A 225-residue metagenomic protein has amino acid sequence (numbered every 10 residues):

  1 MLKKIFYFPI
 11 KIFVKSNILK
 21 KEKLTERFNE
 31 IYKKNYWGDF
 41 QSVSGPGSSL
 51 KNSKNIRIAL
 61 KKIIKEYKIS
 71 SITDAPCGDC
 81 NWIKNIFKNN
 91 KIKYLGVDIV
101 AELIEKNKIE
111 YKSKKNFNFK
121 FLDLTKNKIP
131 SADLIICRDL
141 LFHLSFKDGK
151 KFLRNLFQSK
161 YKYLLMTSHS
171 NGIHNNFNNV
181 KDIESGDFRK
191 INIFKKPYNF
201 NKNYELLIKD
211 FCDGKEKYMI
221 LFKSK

Functional and structural regions predicted by a protein language model:
L2-P130, L144-K225: Class I (Rossmann-like) S-adenosyl-L-methionine-dependent methyltransferase catalytic domain, capturing the SAM-binding
I136: A conserved beta-strand element that flanks and buttresses the S-adenosyl-L-methionine
L140: Hydrophobic adenine-recognition pocket in adenosine-nucleotide-binding enzymes
